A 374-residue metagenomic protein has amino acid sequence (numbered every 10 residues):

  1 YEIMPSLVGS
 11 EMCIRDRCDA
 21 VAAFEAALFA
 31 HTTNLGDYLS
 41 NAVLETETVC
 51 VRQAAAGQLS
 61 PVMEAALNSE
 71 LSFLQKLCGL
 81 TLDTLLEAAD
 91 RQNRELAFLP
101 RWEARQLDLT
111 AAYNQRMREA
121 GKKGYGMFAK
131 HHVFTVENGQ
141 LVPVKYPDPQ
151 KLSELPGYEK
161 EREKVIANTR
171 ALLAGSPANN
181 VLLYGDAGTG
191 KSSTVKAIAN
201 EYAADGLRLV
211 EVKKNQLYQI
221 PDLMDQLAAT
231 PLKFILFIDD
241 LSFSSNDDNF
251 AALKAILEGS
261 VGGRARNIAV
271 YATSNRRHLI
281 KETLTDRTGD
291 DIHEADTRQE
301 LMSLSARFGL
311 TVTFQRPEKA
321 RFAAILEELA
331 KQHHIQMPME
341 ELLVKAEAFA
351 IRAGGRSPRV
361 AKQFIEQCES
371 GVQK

Functional and structural regions predicted by a protein language model:
Y1-G9: Single conserved hydrophobic/aromatic residue that forms the stacking wall/gate of nucleotide- or nucleobase-binding
L86-V142: Interdomain "pre-motor" coupling segment immediately N-terminal to P-loop NTPase/helicase cores
V144-E163: Dynamic helix-loop-helix/coil hinge segments at AAA+ ATPase domain boundaries and subdomain interfaces
V181-L209, D225: Walker A/P-loop
E201-L232, S242-N246: AAA+/P-loop NTPase substrate/partner-engagement loops
S245-G289, D296: Conserved catalytic/switch belt of AAA+ P-loop NTPases
I292-M302, G309-R321: Conserved AAA+ ATPase "SRH/arginine-finger" region at the nucleotide-binding site
Q315-K374: C-terminal alpha-helical "lid" subdomain
